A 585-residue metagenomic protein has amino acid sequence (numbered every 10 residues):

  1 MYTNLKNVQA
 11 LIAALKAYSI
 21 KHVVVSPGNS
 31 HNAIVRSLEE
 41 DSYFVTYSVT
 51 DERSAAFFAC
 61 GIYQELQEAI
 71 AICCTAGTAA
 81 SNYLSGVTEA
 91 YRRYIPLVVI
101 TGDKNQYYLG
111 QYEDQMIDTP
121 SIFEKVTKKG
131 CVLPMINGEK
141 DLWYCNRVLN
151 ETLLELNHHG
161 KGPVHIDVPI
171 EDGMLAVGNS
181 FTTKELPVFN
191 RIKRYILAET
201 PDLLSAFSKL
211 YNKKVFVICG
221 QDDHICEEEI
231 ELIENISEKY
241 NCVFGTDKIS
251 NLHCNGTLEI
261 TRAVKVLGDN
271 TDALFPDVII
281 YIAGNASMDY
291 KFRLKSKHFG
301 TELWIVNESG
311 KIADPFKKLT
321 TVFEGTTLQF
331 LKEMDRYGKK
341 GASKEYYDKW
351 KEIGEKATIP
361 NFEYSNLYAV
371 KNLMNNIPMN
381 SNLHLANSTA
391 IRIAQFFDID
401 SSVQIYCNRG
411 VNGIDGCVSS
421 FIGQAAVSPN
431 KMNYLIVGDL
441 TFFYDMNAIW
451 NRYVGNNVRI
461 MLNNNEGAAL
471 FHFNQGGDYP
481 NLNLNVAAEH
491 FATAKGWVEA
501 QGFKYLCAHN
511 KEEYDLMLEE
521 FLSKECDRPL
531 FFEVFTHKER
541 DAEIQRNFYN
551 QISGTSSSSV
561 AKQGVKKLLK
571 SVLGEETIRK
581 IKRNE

Functional and structural regions predicted by a protein language model:
M1-Y2, K295-T389, K511-E585: Phosphate/pyrophosphate-binding active-site segments
T3-T88: N-terminal cofactor/phosphate-binding cores enriched in small/glycine residues, especially glycine-rich loops such as
V8-K16, S26-N29, I34-L38, K349-N430 (+1 more regions): Active-site diphosphate/adenylate-binding microenvironment
K21-V24, V45-Y47, E65-K104, F275-A283 (+2 more regions): A short, small-residue-rich loop immediately preceding and capping a beta-strand
N82, C219-W304, D400-N430, F443-N447 (+1 more regions): Glycine-rich, anion-gripping cofactor-binding loops and their flanking helix/strand elements in enzyme active sites
I100, Y107-P120, F396-E585: Thiamine diphosphate
T101-L149, T246-K349, R452-Y453, N474-Q475: Glycine-rich, acidic loop regions that bind phosphate or pyrophosphate groups
V148-E151, E155-N212: Conformationally flexible catalytic loops at phosphate/diphosphate-handling active centers
